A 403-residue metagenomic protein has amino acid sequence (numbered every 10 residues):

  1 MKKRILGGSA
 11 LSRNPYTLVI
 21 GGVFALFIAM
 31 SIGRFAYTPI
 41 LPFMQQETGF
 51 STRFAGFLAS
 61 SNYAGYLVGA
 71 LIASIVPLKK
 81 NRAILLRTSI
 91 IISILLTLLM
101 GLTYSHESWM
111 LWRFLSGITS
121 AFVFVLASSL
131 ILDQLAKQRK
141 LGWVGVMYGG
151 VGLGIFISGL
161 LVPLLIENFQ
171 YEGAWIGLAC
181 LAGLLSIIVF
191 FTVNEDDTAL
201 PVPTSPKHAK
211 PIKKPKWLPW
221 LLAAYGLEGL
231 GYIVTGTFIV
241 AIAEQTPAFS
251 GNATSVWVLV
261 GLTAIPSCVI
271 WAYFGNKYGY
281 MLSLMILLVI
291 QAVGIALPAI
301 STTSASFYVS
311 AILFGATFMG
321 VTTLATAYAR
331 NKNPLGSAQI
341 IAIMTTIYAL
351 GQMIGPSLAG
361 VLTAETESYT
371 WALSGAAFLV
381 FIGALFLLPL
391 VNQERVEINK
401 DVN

Functional and structural regions predicted by a protein language model:
T38, L218-V258: Extracytoplasmic gate region of multi-pass secondary transporters
G49, L102-S108, G279, I300-T302: Helix-breaking motifs and short loop linkers at transmembrane-helix boundaries and internal kinks in secondary membrane
G69-N81, S267-G279, T363: Helix-to-loop junctions at the C-terminal end of transmembrane segments in multipass secondary transporters
E107-S116, A305-L313: Paired small-residue
W112-G150: Cytoplasmic helix-loop-helix junction between adjacent transmembrane helices in 12-TM secondary transporters
R139, W143-N194: Helix-loop-helix hairpin linking two adjacent transmembrane segments in secondary transporters
M281-A325: C-terminal transmembrane helical hairpin of 12-TM major facilitator-type secondary transporters
L335-S368, A376: A late C-terminal transmembrane helix in Major Facilitator Superfamily
